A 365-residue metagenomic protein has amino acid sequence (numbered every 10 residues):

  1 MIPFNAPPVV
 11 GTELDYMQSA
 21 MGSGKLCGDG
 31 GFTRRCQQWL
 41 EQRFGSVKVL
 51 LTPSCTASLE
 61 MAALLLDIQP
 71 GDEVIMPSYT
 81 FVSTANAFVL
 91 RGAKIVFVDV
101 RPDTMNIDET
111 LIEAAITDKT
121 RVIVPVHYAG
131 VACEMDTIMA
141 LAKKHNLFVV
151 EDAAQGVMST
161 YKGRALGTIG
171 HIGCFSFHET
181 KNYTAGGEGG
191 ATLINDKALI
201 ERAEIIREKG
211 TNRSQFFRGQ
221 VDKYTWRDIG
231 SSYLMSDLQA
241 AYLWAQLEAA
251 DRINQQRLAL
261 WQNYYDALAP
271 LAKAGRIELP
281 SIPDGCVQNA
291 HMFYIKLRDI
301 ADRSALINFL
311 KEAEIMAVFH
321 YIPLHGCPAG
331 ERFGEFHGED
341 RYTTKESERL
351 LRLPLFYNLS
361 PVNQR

Functional and structural regions predicted by a protein language model:
M1-L26, T225-R227, P354: N-terminal "arm"/small-domain region of PLP-dependent enzymes with the aminotransferase-like
L26-E73, A87-R91, F97-D99, R164: Phosphate-binding glycine-rich loop
R34-Q38, R43-V49, T110, A114 (+5 more regions): PLP-dependent aminotransferase class I/II
L50, I75, V96, V149-V150 (+3 more regions): Structural detector of well-ordered beta-strand residues that form the stable sheet scaffold of enzyme domains
L64-A153, T160: PLP-dependent aminotransferase-like
N86-F88, L141, A165, N182 (+1 more regions): Hydrophobic/aromatic ligand-binding patch that stacks against planar heteroaromatic rings of cofactors or nucleotides
E151-G186, Q215-F216, D222-R227: Conserved active-site segment immediately N-terminal to the catalytic lysine that forms the internal aldimine
T168-N212, D237: Active-site PLP attachment segment
